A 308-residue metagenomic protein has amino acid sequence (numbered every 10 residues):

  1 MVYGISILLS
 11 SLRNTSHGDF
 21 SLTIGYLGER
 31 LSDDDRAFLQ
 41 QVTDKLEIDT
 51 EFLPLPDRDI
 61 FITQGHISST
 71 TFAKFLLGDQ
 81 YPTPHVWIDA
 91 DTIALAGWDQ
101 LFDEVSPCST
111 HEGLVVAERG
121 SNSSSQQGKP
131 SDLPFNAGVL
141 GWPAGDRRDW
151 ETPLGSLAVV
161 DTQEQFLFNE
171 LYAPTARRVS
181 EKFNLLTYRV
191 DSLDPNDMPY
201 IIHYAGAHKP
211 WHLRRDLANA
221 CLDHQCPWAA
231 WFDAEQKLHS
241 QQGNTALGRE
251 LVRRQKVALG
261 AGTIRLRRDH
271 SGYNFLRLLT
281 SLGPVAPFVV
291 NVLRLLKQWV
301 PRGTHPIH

Functional and structural regions predicted by a protein language model:
G4-I7, G18, A144, R148-H308: A glycosyltransferase accessory/donor-loop signature
S11-D19: Short, acidic, metal-binding catalytic loop of nucleotide-sugar glycosyltransferases
S21-E29: Short internal beta-strands
S32-Q80: Active-site-proximal specificity loops/subdomain of glycosyltransferases
H85: Short aromatic/hydrophobic "clamp" motif used to bind/position activated sugar donors
D89-I93: The conserved acidic donor/metal-binding loop of glycosyltransferases
A94-P130: Conserved donor-nucleotide/metal-binding helix-loop-beta segment in metal-dependent transferases, i.e., the alpha-helix
L133, G138-G145: Short glycine- and hydrophobic/aromatic-rich loop-to-beta-strand nucleating segment in the catalytic cores
